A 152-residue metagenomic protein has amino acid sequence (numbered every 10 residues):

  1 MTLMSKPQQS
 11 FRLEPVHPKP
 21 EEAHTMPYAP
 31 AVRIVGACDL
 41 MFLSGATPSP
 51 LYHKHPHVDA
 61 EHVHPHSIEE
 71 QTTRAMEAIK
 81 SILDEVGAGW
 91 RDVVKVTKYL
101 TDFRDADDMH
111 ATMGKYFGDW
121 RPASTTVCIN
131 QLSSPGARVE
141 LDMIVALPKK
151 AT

Functional and structural regions predicted by a protein language model:
M1-V94, L100-T152: N-terminal presequence-like segments and the immediate start of the first folded domain
